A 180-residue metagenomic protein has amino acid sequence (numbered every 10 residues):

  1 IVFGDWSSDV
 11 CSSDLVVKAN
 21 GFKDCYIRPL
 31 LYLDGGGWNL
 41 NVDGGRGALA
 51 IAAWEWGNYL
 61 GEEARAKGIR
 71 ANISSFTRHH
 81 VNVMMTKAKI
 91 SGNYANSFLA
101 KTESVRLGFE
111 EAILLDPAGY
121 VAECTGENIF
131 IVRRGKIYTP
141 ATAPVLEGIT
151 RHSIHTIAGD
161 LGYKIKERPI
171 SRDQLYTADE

Functional and structural regions predicted by a protein language model:
I1-W6, V10: Single conserved hydrophobic/aromatic residue that forms the stacking wall/gate of nucleotide- or nucleobase-binding
D9-L107: Extended Lys/Arg-rich, glycine-bearing segments that form polyanion-binding/interaction patches within enzyme domains
R28, E111-D116, I131: Cytosolic beta-strand hydrophobic patch enriched in CBS
L33-G35, E55, D116-P117, V132-K136: Short acidic-glycine loop/turn motifs at beta-strand connectors
R106-E110, C124-G126: Short, small/polar residue-rich loop motifs at catalytic or cofactor-binding pockets
A118-E180: Conserved catalytic-core subdomain
